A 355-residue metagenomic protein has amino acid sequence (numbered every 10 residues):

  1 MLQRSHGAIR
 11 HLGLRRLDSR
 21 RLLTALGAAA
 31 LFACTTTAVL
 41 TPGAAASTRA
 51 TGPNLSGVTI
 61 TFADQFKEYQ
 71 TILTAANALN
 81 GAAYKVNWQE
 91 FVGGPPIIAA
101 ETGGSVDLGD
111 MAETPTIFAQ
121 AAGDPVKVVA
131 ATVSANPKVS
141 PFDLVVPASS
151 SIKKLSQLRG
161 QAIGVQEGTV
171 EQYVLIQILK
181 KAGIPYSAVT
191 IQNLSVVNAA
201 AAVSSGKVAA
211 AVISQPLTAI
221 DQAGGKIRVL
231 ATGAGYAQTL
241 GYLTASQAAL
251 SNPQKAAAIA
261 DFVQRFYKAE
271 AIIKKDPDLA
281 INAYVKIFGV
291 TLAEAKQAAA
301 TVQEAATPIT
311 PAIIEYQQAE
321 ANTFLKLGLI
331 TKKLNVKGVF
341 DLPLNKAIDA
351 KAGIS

Functional and structural regions predicted by a protein language model:
M1-V58, A350-S355: Short, low-complexity disordered leader/linker segments with a strong preference for bacterial N-terminal type II
T48-P185, Q192-N193, A209, A237: Short, glycine-/small- and polar/acidic-enriched structural segments that line small-molecule recognition paths
T114, V197-I287: Pocket-lining segment of extracytoplasmic ligand-binding domains
I117, I176, A219, Q318-N322: Predominant activation on well-ordered alpha-helical scaffold segments within soluble catalytic domains
S204-V208, V302-Q317, A347-I354: Short amphipathic alpha-helical segments at helix boundaries and their inter-helical linkers
P253-T331: Secondary-structure end/capping motifs
N322-S355: Conserved C-terminal helix/tail region of periplasmic/extracytoplasmic solute-binding proteins
